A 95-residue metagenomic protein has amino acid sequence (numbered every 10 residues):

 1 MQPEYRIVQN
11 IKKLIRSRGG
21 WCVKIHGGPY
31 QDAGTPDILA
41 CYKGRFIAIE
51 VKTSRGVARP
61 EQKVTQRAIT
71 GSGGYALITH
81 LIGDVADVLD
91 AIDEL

Functional and structural regions predicted by a protein language model:
M1-L95: Catalytic phosphate/metal-binding cores of nucleic-acid and nucleotide-processing enzymes, i.e., regions that mediate
